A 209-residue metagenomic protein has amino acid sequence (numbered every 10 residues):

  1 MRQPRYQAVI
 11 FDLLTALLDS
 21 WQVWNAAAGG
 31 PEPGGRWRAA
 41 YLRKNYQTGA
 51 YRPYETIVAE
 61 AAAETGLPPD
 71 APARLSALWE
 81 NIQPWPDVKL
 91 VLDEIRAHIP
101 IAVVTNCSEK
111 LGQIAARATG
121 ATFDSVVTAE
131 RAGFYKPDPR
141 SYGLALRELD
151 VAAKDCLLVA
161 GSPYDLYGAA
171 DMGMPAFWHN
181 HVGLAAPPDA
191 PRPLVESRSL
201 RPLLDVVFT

Functional and structural regions predicted by a protein language model:
M1-V9, D93, V104-T209: Asp-based, Mg2+/Mn2+-dependent phosphohydrolase catalytic module
R2-P86: N-terminal helical cap/lid subdomain that shapes the substrate entry/recognition surface in HAD-like hydrolases
V23-A27, R36, E60-A61, R74 (+6 more regions): Alpha-helical elements of Rossmann-like donor-binding domains used by nucleotide-donor carbohydrate transfer enzymes
W24-E32, A61-G66, V91-A97, A115-T119 (+2 more regions): Alpha-helix C-terminal capping segments
K44-T48, L75-A77, A97, V126-T128 (+1 more regions): A short, structure-level motif marking secondary-structure boundaries and short turns
Y54-A59, P72-V103, E109, Q113 (+1 more regions): Short, acidic loop-to-helix structural element flanking the phosphoryl-transfer center in phosphate-processing enzymes
